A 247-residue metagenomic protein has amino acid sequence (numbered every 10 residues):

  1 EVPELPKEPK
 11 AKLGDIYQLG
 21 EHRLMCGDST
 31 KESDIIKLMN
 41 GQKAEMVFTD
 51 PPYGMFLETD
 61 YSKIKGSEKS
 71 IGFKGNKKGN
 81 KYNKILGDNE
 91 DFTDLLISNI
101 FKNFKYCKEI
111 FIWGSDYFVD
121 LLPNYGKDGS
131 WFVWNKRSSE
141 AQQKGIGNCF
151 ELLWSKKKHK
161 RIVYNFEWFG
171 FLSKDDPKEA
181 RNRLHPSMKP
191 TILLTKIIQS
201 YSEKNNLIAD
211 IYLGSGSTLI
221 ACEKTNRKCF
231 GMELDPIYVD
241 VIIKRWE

Functional and structural regions predicted by a protein language model:
E1-D15, G20-M25, S29, S33-T49 (+3 more regions): Class I S-adenosyl-L-methionine
N83-T93: Nucleic-acid-processing active sites and adjacent nucleic-acid-binding tracks, predominantly divalent metal-dependent
F92-N103: Short, conserved SAM-binding segment of the class I
